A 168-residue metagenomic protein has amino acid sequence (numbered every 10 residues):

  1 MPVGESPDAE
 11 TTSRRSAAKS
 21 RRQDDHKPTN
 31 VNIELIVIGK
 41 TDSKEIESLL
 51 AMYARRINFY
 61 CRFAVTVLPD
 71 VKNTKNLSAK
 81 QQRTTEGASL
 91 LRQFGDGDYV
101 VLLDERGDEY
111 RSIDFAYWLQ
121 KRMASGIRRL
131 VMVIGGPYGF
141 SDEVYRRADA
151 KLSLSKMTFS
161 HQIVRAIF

Functional and structural regions predicted by a protein language model:
P7, R21-Q23: Compositionally biased, intrinsically disordered low-complexity segments enriched in Pro/Arg/Gln/His
P7-S16, P28: Intrinsic disorder/low-complexity segments
N30-I57: N-terminal beta1-alpha1 ligand-phosphate binding loop
N32-I36, A64-T66, V131: A structural signal for isolated positions on well-ordered beta-strands in alpha/beta enzyme cores
T41, E105-D108, G136-G139: Short glycine-rich anion-binding loops that position phosphate/pyrophosphate groups of nucleotides and phosphorylated
R62-A64, L68-R128: S-adenosyl-L-methionine/SAH cofactor-binding core of RNA-modifying enzymes
K121-S141: Ser/Thr/Gly-rich flexible loops in soluble cytosolic domains mediating phosphotransfer, phosphorylation
D142-F168: Structured adenosyl-cofactor binding patch, chiefly the S-adenosyl-L-methionine
